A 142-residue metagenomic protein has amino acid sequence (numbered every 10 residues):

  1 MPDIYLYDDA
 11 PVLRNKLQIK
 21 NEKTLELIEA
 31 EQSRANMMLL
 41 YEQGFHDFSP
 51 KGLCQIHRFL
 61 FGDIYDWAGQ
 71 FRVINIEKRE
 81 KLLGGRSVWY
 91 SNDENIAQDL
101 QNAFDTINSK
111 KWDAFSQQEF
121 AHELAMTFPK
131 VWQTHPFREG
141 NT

Functional and structural regions predicted by a protein language model:
M1-T142: FIC/Doc superfamily catalytic core
